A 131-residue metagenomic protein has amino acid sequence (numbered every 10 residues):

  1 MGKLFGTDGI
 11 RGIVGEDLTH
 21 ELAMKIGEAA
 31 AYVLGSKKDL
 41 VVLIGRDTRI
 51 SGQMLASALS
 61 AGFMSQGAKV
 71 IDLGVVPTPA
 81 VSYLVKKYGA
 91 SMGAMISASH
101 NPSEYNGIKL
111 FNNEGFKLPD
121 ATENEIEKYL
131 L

Functional and structural regions predicted by a protein language model:
G2-L131: Gly/Ser-rich phosphate-binding catalytic loop and adjacent alpha/beta segment that cradle a phosphoryl group at enzyme
